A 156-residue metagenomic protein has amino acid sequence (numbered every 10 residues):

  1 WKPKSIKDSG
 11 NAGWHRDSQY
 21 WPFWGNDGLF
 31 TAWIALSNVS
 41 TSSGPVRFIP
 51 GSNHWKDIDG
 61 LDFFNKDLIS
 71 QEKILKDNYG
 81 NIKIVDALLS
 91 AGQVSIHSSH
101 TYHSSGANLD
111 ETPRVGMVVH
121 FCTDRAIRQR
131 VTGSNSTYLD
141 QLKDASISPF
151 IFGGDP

Functional and structural regions predicted by a protein language model:
W1-R47: Conserved double-stranded beta-helix
P3, I49-K56, R114, H120-A126: Short edge-strand/loop segments of extracellular domains
I6, Q19, N26, A35 (+4 more regions): Short capping/connector residues at structural and topological boundaries
A12-R16, K66-N81, E111-P113, V131-L139: Short, surface-exposed loop/helix-turn segments at secondary-structure junctions that function as lids/hinges flanking
A12-R16, P22-G25, A87-L88, G106-D110 (+1 more regions): Short histidine-centered beta-strand/loop micro-motifs that create catalytic or ligand/metal-coordination sites
D27-T31, S43, I84-D86, R114-V118: Extracellular structured ligand-interaction cores
V39-G106: Double-stranded beta-helix
L61, V94-I96, H100-P156: Non-heme Fe(II)/2-oxoglutarate
